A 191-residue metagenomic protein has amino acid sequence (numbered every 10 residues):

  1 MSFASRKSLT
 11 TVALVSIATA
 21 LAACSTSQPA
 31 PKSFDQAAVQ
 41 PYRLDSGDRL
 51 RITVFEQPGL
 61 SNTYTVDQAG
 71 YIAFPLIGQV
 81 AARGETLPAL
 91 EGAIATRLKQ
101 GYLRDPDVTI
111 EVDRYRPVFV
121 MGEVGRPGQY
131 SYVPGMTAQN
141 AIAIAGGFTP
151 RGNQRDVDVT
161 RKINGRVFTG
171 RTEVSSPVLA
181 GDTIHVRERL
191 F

Functional and structural regions predicted by a protein language model:
S2-S8, V12-A13, A20-F191: Ser/Thr/Pro/Gly-biased, low-complexity, turn-/loop-rich segments that often occur immediately after N-terminal
